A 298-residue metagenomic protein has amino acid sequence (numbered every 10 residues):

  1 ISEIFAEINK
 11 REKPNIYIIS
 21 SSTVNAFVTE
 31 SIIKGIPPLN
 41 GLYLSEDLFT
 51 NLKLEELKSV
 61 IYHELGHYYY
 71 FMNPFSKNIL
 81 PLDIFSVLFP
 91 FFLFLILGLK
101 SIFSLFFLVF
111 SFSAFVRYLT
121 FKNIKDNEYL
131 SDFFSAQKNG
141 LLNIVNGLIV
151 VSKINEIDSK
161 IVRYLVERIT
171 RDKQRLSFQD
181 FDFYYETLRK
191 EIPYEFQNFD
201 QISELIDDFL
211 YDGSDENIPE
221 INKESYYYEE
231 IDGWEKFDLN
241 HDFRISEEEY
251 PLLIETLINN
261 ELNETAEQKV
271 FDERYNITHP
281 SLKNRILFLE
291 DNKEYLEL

Functional and structural regions predicted by a protein language model:
I1-I61, L65, Y69-P74: Peri-catalytic and regulatory segments of divalent metal-dependent proteins
S2-K13, L99-T170, N198, L205-Y226 (+1 more regions): Short helix/loop segments within enzyme catalytic domains that coordinate or immediately flank catalytic cofactors
V24, Y70-F71, K77, D200-L298: Non-catalytic terminal regions of proteins
S31-I33, F85-L88, F92, I102-F115: Short, flexible helix-coil linker/hinge segments at the edges of structured domains or between repeats
L39-G41, V166-Y194: Hydrophobic alpha-helical transmembrane segments and immediately flanking/interface helices in integral membrane
F71-L99, V145-I157: Post-HEXXH active-site segment of zinc metalloproteases
R175-S177, F199-I202: Glycine/small-residue-rich interface belts in oligomeric ring/scaffold proteins and their assembly partners
